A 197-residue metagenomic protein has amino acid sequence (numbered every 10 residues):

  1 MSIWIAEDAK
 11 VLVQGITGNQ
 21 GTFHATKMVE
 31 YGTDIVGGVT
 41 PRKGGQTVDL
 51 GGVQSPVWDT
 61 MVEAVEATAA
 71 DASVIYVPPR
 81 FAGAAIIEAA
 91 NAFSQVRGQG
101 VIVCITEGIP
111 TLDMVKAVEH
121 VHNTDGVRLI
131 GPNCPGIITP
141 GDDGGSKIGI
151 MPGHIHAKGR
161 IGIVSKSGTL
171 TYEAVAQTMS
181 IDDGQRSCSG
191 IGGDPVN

Functional and structural regions predicted by a protein language model:
M1-N197: Catalytic-core regions of core metabolic enzymes, especially those transforming organic acids/acyl-group intermediates
